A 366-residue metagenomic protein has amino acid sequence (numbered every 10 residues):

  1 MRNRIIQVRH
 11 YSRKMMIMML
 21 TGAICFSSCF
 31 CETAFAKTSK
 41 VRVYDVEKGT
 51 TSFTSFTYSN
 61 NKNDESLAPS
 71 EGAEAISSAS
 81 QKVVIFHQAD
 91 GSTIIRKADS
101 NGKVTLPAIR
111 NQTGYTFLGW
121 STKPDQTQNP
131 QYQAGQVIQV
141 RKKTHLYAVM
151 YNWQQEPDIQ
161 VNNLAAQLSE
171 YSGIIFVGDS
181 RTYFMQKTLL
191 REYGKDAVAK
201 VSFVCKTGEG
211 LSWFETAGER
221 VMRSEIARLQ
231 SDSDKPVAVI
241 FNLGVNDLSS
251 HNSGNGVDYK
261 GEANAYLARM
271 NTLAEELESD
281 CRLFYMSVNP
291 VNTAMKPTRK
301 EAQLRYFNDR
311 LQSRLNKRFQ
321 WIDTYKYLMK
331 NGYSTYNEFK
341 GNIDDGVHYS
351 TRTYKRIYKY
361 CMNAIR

Functional and structural regions predicted by a protein language model:
R4-M19: Bacterial N-terminal signal peptides that target proteins for export
M18-S28: Bacterial N-terminal signal peptides
F26-V43: Sec-dependent signal peptide cleavage junction
S39-Q154: Secondary-structure capping and domain/repeat boundary segments
L168-G261, A265: Conserved SGNH/GDSL esterase-like catalytic core that processes O-acyl groups on lipids and polysaccharides
V245-N246, A274-Y306: Active-site segments of SGNH/GDSL-like serine hydrolases that catalyze O-acetyl group transfer/hydrolysis on lipids
Y259-M270, E301-F307: Charged helix-capping and loop-helix junction motifs
V291-R366: Catalytic His-Asp segment of secreted/periplasmic serine-dependent ester chemistry enzymes
